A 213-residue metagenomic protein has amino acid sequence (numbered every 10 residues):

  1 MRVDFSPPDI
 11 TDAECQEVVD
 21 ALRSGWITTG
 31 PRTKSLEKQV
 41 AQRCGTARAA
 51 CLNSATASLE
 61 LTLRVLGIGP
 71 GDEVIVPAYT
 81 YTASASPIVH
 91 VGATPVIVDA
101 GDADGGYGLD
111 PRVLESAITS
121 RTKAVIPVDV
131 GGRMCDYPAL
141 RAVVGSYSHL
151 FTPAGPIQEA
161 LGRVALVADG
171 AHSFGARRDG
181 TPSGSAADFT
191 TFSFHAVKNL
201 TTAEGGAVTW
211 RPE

Functional and structural regions predicted by a protein language model:
M1-V65, G69, L140: Conserved PLP-binding active-site segment in aminotransferase class I/II-type PLP enzymes
T29-T33, A55-L59, Y81, Y107 (+2 more regions): Conserved donor sugar-nucleotide recognition element shared by glycan-biosynthetic enzymes
R64-G170, R177: PLP-dependent aminotransferase-like
S86-I88, P182, N199: Hydrophobic/aromatic ligand-binding patch that stacks against planar heteroaromatic rings of cofactors or nucleotides
H172, S185-E213: Active-site PLP attachment segment
A176-G184: Active-site "gating" loop of Rossmann-like NAD(P)-dependent oxidoreductase/epimerase domains
